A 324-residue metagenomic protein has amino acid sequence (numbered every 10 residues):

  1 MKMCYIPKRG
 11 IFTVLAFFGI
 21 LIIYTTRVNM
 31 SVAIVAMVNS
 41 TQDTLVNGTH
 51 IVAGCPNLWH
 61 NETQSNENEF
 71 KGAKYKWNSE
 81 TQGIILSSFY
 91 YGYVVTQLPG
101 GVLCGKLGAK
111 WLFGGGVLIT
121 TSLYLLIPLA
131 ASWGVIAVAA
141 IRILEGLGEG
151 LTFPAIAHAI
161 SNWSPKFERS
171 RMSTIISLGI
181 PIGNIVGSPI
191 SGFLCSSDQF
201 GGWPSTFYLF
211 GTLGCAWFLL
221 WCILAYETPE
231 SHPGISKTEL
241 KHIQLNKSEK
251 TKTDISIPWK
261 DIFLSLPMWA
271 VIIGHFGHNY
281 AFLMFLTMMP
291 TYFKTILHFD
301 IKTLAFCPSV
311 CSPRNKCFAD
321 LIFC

Functional and structural regions predicted by a protein language model:
M1-S79: Cytosolic juxtamembrane N-terminal segment immediately preceding the first transmembrane helix of multi-pass
K2-I6, H60-E80, P233-T287: Flexible cytoplasmic loops linking transmembrane helices in multi-pass membrane transporters
R9, L129-I141, F200: Helix-loop junctions at membrane interfaces in 12-TM secondary transporters
V28, Y90-L98, G150, N184-I185 (+1 more regions): Residue-level signature of mid-helix packing/kink "hotspots" within the transmembrane helices of 12-pass Major
M30-V35, K260, L264-D320: Extracytoplasmic gate region of multi-pass secondary transporters
L118-S132: C-terminal ends and interior cores of transmembrane alpha-helices in multi-pass membrane transporters/permeases
V138-P181: Cytoplasmic helix-loop-helix junction between adjacent transmembrane helices in 12-TM secondary transporters
F167, R171-M172, I176, C195-L264: Central mid-sequence intracellular linker of multi-pass
